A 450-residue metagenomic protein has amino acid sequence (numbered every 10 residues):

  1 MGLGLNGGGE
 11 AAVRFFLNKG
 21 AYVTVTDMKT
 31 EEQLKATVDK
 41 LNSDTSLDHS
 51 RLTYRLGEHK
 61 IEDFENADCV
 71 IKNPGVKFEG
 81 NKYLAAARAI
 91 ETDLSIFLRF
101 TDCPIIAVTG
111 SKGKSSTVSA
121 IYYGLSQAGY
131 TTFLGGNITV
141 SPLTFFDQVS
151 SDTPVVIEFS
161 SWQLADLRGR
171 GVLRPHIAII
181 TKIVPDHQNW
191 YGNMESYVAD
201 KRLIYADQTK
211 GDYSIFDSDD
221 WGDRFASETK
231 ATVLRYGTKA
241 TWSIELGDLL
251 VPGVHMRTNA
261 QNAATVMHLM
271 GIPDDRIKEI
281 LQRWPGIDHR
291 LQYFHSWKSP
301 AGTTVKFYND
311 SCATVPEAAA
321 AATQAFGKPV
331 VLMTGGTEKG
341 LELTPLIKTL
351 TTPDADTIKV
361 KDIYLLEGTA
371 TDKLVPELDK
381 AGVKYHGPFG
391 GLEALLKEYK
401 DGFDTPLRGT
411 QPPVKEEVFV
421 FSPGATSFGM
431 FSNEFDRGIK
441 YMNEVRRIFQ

Functional and structural regions predicted by a protein language model:
M1-T92, I272, L366, K440: N-terminal leader/targeting and accessory segments in enzymes
F15, K19, L249-V360: Nucleotide phosphate-binding/pyrophosphate-handling subdomain across enzymes that bind or process nucleotide phosphates
F16, V70, V108, N137 (+10 more regions): Residue-level signal for inorganic ion chemistry
A21-K29, S214-S218, M333-G335, I358-T369: Short internal beta-strands
V23-D27, F133-L134, R235: Short beta-strand "acidic-cap" motif of Rossmann-like dinucleotide-binding folds
K35-D44, H49, L343-V418: C-terminal helical cap/extension that packs against the catalytic core of soluble nucleotide-cofactor enzymes
E62-A67, P74-S218, G222-T232, I439-Q450: Phosphate-binding loop of NTP-binding sites
R170-R174, I204-K210, E228-T229, A325-G327 (+2 more regions): Short, conserved loop/helix-junction motifs that constitute active-site signature segments in enzyme catalytic cores
